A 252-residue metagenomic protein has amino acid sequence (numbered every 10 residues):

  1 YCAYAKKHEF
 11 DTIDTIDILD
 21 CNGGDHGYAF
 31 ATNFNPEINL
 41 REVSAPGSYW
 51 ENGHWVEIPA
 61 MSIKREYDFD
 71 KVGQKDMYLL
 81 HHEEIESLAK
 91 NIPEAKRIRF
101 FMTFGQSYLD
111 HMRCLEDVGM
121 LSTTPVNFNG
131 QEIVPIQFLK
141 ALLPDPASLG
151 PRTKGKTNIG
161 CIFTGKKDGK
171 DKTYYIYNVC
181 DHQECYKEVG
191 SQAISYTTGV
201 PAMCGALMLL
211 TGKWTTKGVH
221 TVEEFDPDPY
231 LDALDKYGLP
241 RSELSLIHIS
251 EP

Functional and structural regions predicted by a protein language model:
Y1: Active-site-proximal cofactor/substrate-binding loop regions of enzyme domains
Y4-A5: Active-site-adjacent "lid/gating" segments in soluble enzymes
H8-L246, S250: C-terminal catalytic/substrate-binding lobe primarily of soluble NAD(P)-dependent oxidoreductases
